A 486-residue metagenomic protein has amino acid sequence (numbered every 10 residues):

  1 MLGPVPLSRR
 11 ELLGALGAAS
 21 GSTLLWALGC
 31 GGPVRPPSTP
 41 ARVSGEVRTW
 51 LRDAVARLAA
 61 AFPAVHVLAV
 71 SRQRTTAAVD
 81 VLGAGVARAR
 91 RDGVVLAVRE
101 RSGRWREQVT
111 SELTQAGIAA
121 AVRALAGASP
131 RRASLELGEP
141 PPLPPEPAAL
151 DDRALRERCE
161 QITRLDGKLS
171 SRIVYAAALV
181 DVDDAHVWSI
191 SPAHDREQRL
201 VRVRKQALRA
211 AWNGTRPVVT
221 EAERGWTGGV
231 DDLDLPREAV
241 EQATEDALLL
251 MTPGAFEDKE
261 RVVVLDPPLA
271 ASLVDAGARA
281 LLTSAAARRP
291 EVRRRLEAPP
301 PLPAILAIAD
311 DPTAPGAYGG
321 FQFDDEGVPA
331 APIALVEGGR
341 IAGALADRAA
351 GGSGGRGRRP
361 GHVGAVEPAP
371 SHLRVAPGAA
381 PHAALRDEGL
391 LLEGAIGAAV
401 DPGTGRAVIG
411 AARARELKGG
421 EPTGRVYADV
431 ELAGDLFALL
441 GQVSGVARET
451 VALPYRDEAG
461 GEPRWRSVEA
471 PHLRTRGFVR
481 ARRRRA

Functional and structural regions predicted by a protein language model:
L2-F321, V328, E337-R340, G419 (+2 more regions): Active-site bordering "gate/hinge" segments that shape substrate access to catalytic or cofactor-binding pockets
L296-A486: Dual-mode signal for accessory low-complexity, basic/Gly-rich regions
